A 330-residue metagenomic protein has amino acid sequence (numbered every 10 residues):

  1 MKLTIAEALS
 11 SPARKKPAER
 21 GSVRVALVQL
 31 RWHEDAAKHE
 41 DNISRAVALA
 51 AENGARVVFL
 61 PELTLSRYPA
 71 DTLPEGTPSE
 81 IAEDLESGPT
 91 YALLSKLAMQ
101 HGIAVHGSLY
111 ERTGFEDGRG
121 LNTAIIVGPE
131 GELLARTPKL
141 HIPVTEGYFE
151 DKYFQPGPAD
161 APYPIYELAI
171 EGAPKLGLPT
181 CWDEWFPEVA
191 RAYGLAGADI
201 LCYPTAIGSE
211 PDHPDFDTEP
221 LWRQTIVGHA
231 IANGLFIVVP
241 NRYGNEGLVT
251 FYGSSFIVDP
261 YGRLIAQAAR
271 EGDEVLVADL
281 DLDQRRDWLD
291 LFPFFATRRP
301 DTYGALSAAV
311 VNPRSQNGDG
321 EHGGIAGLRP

Functional and structural regions predicted by a protein language model:
M1-K16, R20, G157, G228-H229 (+1 more regions): C-terminal beta-strand edge segments of enzyme domains
K2-V57, C202: N-terminal active-site segment of His-dependent metallophosphoesterases
L3-L9, E83, K96, G114-T225 (+1 more regions): Active-site catalytic loop in hydrolytic enzyme cores
V25, I126-L134, V258-A266: Short, glycine-anchored, charge-dense loop/turn motifs used at functional sites
R31, P61, L140, P204 (+1 more regions): Conserved residues at the C-terminal ends of beta-strands
A36, S44-P129, L134-P138, T145 (+2 more regions): Cys-nucleophile CN-hydrolase/nitrilase-fold catalytic domain and related Cys-dependent amidase chemistry that acts on
L85-H106, K175, C181-V275: CN hydrolase (nitrilase-like) catalytic-core segments centered on the catalytic cysteine and neighboring Lys/Glu
G107-L109, N122-I126, P164-Y166, S255-I257 (+1 more regions): Short beta-strand scaffold segments in enzyme catalytic cores
